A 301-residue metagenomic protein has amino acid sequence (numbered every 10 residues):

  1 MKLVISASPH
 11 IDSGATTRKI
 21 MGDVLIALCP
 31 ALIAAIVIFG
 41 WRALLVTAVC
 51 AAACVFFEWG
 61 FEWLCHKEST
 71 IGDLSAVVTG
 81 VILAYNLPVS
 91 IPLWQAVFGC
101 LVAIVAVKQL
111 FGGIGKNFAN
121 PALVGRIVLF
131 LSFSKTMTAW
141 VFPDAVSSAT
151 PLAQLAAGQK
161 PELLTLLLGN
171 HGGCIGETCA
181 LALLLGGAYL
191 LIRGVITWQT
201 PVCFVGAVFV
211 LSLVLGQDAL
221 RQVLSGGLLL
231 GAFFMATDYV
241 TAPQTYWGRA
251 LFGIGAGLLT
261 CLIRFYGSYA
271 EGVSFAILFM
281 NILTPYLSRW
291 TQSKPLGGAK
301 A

Functional and structural regions predicted by a protein language model:
M1-I20, I263-A301: Cytosolic-side transmembrane-helix boundaries in multi-pass membrane proteins
M1-V55, G297-A301: N-terminal signal-anchor module of multipass membrane proteins
S6-S8, F56-E68, I104-K116, L183-G194 (+1 more regions): C-terminal ends of transmembrane helices
D23-A31, V46-E58, S75-G80, A84 (+13 more regions): Alpha-helical transmembrane segments in multi-pass membrane proteins
G40-A53, S90-G99, L166, N170-A180 (+1 more regions): Structural signature of hydrophobic alpha-helical transmembrane segments
I71, S75-A76, V81-A145: Membrane-interface helix-loop-helix junctions at boundaries between adjacent transmembrane segments
G115-L184: Long hydrophobic alpha-helical segments that form multi-pass transmembrane helix bundles in integral membrane proteins
F118-A122, R221-L228, G248-L251, G267-M280: Loop-to-transmembrane alpha-helix initiation sites
